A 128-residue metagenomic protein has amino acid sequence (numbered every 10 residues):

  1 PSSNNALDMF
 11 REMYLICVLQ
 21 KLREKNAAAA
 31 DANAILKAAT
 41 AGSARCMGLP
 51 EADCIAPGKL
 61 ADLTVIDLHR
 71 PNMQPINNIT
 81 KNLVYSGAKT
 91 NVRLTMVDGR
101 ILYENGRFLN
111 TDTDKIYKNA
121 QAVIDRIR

Functional and structural regions predicted by a protein language model:
P1-R70, S86-A88: His/Asp/Glu-enriched, well-ordered alpha-helical/loop segment that forms or immediately abuts the divalent-metal
L19-L22, L102, R126: A general structural signal for well-ordered secondary-structure junctions
L60-Y117: C-terminal cap of metal-dependent C-N hydrolases
Y117-R128: Short, solvent-exposed cationic patches
